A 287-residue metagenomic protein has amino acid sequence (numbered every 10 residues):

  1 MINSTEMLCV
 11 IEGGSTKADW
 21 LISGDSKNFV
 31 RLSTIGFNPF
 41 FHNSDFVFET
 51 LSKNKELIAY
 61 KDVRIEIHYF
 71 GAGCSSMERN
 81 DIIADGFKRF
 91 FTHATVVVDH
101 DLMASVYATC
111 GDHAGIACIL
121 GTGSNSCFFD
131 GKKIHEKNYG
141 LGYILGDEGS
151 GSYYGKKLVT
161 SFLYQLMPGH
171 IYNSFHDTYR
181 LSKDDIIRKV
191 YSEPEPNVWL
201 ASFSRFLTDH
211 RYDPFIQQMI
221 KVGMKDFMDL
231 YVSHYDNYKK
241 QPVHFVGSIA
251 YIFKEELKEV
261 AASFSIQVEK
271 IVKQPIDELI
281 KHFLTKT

Functional and structural regions predicted by a protein language model:
M1-E66, G86, T109-I116, V159-T287: ATP-binding/phosphotransfer module of carbohydrate and carboxylate kinases, centering on a glycine-rich
G14, L21, A72, M103 (+1 more regions): Anionic group-transfer/hydrolysis microenvironments
H68-S75: Polybasic, low-complexity association/targeting segments
A72, E148-G151, P196, A250: Short beta->alpha junction loops/turns
S75-H170: Phosphate-binding/catalytic loop of phosphoryl-transfer enzymes
